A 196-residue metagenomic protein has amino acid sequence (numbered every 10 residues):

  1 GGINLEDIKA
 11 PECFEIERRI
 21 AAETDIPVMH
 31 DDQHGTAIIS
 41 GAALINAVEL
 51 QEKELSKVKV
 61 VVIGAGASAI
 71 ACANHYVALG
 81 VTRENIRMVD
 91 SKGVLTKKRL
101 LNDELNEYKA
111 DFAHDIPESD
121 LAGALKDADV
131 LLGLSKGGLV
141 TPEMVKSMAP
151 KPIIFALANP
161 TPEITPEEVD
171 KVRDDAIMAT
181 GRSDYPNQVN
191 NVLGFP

Functional and structural regions predicted by a protein language model:
G1, D129, A176: Conserved acidic residues
G1-V58: Glycine/serine-rich phosphate-binding loop and adjoining beta1-alpha1 elements at the start of nucleotide-handling
N4-D7, V28-D31, M88, L132-G133 (+2 more regions): General beta-strand structural signal in soluble alpha/beta enzymes
D7-A10, D31-H34, S91-G93, K136-G137 (+2 more regions): Short, ordered loop/turn segments at secondary-structure junctions
I16, G138-L193: Rossmann-fold NAD(P)-binding glycine/threonine-rich loop
A21-A22, Q51-L55, L79-G80, G123-L125 (+3 more regions): Solvent-exposed alpha-helices and their adjacent loops that cap or buttress functional pockets in soluble metabolic
M29-I38, V61-A65, S183-Y185, V189: Active-site nucleophile and cofactor-binding loops and adjacent substrate-binding regions of central metabolic enzymes
I38-L132: Glycine-rich phosphate/diphosphate-binding loop of Rossmann-like nucleotide-binding domains
